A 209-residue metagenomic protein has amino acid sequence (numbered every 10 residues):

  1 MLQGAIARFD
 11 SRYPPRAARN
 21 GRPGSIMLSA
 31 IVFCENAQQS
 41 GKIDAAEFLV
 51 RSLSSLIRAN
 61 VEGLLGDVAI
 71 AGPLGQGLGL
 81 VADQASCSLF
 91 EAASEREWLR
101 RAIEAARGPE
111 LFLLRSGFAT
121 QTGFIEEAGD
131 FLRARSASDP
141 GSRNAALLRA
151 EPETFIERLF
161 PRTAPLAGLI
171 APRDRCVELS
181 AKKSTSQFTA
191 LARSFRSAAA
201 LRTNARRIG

Functional and structural regions predicted by a protein language model:
F9-I57: N-proximal low-complexity "stem/linker" segments adjacent to membrane-targeting elements
P23-I26, D44-A45, S180-G209: C-terminal catalytic/acceptor-binding lobe
V32-C34, A71-G72, R149: Short beta-strand/turn micro-motifs composed of small residues that flank or help shape donor/cofactor-binding pockets
S55-F90: Acidic donor-binding segment of Leloir-type glycosyltransferases
E97-E110: Active-site nucleotide-sugar/metal-binding loop of Leloir-type enzymes
G108-Q121: Short beta-strand-to-loop acidic/aromatic patch adjacent to the donor-nucleotide binding site
Q121-S186: Conserved catalytic core of nucleotide-sugar-dependent glycosyltransferases
